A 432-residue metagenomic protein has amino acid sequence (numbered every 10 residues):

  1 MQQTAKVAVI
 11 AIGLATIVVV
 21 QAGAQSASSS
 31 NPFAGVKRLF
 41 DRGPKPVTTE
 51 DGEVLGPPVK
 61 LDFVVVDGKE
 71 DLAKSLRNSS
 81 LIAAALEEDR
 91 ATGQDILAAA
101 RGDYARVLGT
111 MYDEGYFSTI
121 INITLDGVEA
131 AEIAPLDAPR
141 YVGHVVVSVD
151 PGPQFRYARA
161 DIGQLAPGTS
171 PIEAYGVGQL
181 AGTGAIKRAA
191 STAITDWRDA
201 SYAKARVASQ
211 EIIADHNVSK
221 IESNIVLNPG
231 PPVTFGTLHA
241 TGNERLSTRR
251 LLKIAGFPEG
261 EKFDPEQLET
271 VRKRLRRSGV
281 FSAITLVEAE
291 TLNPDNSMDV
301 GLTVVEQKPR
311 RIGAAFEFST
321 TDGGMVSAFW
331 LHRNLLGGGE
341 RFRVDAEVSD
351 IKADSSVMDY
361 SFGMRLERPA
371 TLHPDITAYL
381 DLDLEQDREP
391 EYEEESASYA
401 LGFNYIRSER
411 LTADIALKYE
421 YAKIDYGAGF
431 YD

Functional and structural regions predicted by a protein language model:
M1-V9: Bacterial N-terminal signal peptides that target proteins for export
V9-I17: Bacterial N-terminal signal peptides
V19-A24: Sec/Tat signal peptide C-region and signal peptidase I cleavage site
Q25-V300, V304-P309, G324, L336-G337: Interaction-mediating elements
P167-T169, D264-D432: Gram-negative/organellar outer-membrane beta-barrel architecture
